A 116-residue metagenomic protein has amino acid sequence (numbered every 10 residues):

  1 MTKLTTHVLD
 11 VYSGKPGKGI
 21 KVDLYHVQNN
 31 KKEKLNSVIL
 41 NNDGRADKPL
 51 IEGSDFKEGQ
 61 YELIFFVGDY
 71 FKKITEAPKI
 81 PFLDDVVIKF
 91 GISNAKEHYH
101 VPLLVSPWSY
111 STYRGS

Functional and structural regions predicted by a protein language model:
M1-K89, H100: Beta-strand-dominated extracellular/periplasmic modules and repeats in secreted or surface-exposed proteins
G91-S93: Short beta-strand edge segments in extracellular beta-sheet folds
A95-S116: Compositionally biased low-complexity segments at domain edges in trafficked proteins and select soluble regulators
